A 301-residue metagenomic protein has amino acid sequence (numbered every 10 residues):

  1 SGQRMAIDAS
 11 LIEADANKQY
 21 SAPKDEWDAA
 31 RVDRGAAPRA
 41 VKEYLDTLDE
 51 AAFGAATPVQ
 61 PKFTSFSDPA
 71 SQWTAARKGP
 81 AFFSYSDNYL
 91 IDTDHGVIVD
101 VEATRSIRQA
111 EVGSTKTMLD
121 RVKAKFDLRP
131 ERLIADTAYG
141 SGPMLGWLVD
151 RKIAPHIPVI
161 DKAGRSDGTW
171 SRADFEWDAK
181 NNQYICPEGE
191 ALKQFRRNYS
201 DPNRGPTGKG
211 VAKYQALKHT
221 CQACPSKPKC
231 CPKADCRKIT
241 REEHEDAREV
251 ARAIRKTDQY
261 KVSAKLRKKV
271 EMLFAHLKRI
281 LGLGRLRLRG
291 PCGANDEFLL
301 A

Functional and structural regions predicted by a protein language model:
S1-A301: Anion-binding and metal-coordination hotspots
